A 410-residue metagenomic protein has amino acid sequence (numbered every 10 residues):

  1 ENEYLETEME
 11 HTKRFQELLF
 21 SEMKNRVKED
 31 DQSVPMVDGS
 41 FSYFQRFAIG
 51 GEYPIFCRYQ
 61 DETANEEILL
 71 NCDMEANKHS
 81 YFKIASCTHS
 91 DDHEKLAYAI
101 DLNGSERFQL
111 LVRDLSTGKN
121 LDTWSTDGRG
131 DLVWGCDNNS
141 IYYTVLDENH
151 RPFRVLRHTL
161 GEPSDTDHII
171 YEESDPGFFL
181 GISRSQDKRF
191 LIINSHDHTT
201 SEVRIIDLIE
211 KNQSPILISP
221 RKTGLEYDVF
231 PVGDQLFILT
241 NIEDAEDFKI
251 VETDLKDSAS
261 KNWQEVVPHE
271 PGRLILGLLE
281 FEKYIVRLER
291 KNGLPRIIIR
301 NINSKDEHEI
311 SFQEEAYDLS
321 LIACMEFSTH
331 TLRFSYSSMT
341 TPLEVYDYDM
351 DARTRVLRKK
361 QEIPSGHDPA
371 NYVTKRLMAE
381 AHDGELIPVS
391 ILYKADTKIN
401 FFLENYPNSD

Functional and structural regions predicted by a protein language model:
N2-R14, L18-I68, C72-P388, L392-N408: Peripheral, non-catalytic segments that deliver or gate enzyme domains
